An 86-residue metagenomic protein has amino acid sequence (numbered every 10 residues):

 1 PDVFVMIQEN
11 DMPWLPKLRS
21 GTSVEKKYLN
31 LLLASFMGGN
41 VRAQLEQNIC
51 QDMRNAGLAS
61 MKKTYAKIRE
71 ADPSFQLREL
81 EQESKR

Functional and structural regions predicted by a protein language model:
P1-R86: Mature extracellular/secreted ectodomains of secretory-pathway proteins
